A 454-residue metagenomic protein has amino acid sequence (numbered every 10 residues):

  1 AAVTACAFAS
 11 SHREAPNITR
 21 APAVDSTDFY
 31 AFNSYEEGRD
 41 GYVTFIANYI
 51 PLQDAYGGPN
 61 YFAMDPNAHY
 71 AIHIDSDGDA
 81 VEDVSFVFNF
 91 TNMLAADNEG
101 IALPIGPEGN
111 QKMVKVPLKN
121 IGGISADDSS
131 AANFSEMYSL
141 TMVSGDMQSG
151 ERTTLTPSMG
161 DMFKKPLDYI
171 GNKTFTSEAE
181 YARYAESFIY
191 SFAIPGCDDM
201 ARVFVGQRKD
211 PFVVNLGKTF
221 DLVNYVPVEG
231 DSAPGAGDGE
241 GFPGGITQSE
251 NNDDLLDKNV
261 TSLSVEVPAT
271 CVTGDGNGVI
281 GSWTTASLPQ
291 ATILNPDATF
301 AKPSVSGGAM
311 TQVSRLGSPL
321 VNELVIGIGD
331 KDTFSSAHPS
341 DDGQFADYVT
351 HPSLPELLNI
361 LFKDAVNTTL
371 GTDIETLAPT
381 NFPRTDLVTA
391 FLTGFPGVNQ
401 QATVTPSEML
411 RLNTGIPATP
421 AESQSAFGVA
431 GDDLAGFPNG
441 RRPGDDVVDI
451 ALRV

Functional and structural regions predicted by a protein language model:
F8-V454: Surface-exposed extracytoplasmic segments
